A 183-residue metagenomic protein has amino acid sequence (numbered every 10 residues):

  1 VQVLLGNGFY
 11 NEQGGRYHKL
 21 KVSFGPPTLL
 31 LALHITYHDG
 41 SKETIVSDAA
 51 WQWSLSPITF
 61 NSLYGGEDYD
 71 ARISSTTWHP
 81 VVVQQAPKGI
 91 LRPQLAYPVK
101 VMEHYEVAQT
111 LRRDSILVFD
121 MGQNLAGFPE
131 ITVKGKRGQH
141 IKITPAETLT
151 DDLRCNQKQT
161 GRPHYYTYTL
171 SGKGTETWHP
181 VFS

Functional and structural regions predicted by a protein language model:
Q2-S183: Extracellular/oxidizing-compartment recognition motifs
